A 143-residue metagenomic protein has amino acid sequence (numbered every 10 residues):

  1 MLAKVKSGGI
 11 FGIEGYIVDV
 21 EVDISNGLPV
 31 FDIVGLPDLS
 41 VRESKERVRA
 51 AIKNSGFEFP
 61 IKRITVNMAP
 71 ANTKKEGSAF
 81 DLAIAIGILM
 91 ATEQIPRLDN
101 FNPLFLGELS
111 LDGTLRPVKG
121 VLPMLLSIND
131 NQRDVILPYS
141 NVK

Functional and structural regions predicted by a protein language model:
M1-K143: Peripheral, non-AAA+ core regions of ATP-driven protein-machinery
